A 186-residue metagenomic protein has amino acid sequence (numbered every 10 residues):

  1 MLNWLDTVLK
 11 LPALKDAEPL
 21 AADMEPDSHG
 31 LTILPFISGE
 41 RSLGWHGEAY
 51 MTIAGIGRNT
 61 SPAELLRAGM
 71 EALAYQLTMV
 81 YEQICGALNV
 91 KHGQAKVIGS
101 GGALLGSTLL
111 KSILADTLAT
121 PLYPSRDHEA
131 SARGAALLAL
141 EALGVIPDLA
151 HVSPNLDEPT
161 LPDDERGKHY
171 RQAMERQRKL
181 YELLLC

Functional and structural regions predicted by a protein language model:
M1-I98, A103-C186: Active-site core segments that coordinate phosphate-bearing ligands/cofactors across diverse enzyme families
